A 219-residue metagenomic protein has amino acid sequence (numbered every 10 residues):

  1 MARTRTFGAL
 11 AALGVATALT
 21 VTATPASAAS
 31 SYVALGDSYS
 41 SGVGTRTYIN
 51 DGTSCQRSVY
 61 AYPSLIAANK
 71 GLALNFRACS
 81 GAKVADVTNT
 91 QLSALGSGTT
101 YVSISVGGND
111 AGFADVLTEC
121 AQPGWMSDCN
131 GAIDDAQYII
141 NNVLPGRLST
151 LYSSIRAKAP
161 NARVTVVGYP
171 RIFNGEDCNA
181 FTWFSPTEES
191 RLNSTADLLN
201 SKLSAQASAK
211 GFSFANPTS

Functional and structural regions predicted by a protein language model:
M1-A28: Secretory targeting and sorting signals
V21-V33, V87-S103, R147-R163: Short amphipathic alpha-helices and their capping/turn segments at secondary-structure boundaries
S27-A78, S93: Serine-esterase "nucleophile elbow" of acetyl-processing enzymes
S31-G36, S40-G42, A73-A78, T100-S105 (+3 more regions): Structural recognition of the beta-strand scaffold that forms the well-ordered cores of secreted hydrolase catalytic
V43-T47, F113-L117, D177-C178: Short, solvent-exposed loop/turn and secondary-structure capping segments
I66-A73, G146-R163, L198-N216: A structural motif corresponding to the C-terminal end of an alpha-helix and its immediate exit/capping segment
D86-N141, R171: Oxyanion-hole/transition-state-stabilizing segment in secreted/luminal serine hydrolases and related acyltransferases
N174-N216: Substrate-gating cap/lid alpha-helix
